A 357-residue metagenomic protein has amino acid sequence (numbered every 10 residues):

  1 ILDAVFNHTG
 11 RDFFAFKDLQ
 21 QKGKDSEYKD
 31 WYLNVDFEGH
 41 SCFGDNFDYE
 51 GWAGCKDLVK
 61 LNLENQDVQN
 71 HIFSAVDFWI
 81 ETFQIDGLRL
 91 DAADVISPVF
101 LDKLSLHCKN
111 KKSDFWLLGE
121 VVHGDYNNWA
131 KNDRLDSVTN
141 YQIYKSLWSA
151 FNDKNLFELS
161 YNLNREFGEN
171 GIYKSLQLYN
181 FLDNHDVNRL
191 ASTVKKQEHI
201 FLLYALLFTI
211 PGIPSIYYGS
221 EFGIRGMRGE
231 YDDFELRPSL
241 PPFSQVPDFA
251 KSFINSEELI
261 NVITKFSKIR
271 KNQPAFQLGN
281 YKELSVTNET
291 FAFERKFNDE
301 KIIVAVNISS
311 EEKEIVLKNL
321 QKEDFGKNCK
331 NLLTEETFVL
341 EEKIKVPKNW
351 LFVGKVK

Functional and structural regions predicted by a protein language model:
I1-T82, L104-N110, N127: Substrate-binding/active-site clefts of carbohydrate-active enzymes
D3, W79, L90, L117 (+6 more regions): Conserved, mostly hydrophobic/aromatic
F6-H8, D57, I72-P98, S175-N184: Active-site groove signature of glycoside hydrolases
K17-Q20, A75, E81, D91-K174 (+4 more regions): Active-site-proximal helices and loops of the catalytic beta/alpha 8
G54-Q69, D86-V95, L147-D153, D186-K196: The substrate-binding groove and active-site-proximal loops of carbohydrate-active enzymes, especially glycoside
T264, K268, L284-L320: Carbohydrate-binding surface patches
E312-T334: Beta-strand-rich binding/interaction modules
L340-K357: C-terminal beta-strand-rich structural cap/linker in extracellular carbohydrate-active enzymes
